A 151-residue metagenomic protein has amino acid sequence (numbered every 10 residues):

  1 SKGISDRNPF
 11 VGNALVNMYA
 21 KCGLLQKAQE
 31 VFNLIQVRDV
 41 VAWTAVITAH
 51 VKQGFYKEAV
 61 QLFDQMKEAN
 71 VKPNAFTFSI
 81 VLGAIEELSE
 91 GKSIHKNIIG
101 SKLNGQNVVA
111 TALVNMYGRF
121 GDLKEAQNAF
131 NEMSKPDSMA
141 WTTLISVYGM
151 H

Functional and structural regions predicted by a protein language model:
S1, S5-D6, V16, H95 (+1 more regions): Acidic, Ser/Thr- and Pro/Gly-rich low-complexity regulatory segments
K2, I35-Q36, M66, I98 (+1 more regions): Alpha-helical solenoid scaffolds that mediate protein-protein interactions, centered on TPR/SEL1-like repeats but also
G3, L15, C22, N33 (+2 more regions): Polar, glycosylation-prone regions of secreted, cell-surface, and some intracellular proteins
I4, E86-S93, L103, G121-E125: Proline-centered turn/helix-capping motifs that create local helix->coil transitions or kinks
R7-N8, G12-N13, N17, A28 (+12 more regions): Pentatricopeptide repeat
L24, F55, Q61, E87-E90 (+2 more regions): Residues in the short coil linking paired helices within alpha-helical repeat scaffolds
